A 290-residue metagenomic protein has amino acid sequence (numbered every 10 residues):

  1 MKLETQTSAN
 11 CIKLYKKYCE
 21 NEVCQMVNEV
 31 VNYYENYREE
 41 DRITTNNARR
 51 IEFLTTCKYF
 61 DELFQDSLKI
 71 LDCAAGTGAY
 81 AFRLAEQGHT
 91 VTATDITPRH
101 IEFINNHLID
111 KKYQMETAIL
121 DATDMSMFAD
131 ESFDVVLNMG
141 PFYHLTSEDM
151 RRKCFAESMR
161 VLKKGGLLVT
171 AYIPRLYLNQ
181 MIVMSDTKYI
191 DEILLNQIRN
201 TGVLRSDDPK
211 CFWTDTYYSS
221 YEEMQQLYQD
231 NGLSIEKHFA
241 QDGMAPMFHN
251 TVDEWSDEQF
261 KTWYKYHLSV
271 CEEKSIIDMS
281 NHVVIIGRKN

Functional and structural regions predicted by a protein language model:
L14-D66, A79, R83: Conserved class I S-adenosyl-L-methionine
S67-G76: Conserved class I S-adenosyl-L-methionine
A79-D124: Class I SAM-dependent methyltransferase SAM/SAH-binding core
S126-V136: A short acidic, Gly/Pro-enriched loop at the edge of an enzyme's catalytic core that lines a small-molecule cofactor
L145, D208-E222: Acceptor-substrate binding/catalytic loop of class I
R152-K164: A short glycine-rich, Lys/Arg-flanked "PGG" loop and its adjoining helix->strand segment in the class I
L167-I198: Conserved class I S-adenosyl-L-methionine
E236-N290: A C-terminal cap/extension of S-adenosyl-L-methionine-dependent methyltransferases that defines the acceptor-substrate
